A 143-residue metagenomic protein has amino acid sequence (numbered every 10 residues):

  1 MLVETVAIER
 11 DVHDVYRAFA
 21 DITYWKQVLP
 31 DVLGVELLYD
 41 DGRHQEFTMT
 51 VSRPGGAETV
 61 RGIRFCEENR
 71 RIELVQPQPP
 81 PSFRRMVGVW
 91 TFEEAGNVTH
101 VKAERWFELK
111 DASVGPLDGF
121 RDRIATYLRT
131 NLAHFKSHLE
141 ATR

Functional and structural regions predicted by a protein language model:
M1-R43: Hydrophobic ligand-binding cavity/cleft-lining segments
M1-V3, A57-R61, R84-G88: Short, surface-exposed coil-to-beta transition loops
L2, V32-V35, F47, L74-V75 (+1 more regions): Short structured motifs
T5-E9, E36, F65, T91-E93 (+1 more regions): Generic structural detector for well-ordered beta-strands
H13, T99, A141-T142: Surface-exposed interaction/gating patches
K26, E36-S82, T126, T130-R143: Glycine-rich portal/gate segments that line the openings of hydrophobic small-molecule binding cavities
P77-T130, S137: Beta-strand/loop substructures that line and gate deep hydrophobic ligand-binding cavities in soluble
